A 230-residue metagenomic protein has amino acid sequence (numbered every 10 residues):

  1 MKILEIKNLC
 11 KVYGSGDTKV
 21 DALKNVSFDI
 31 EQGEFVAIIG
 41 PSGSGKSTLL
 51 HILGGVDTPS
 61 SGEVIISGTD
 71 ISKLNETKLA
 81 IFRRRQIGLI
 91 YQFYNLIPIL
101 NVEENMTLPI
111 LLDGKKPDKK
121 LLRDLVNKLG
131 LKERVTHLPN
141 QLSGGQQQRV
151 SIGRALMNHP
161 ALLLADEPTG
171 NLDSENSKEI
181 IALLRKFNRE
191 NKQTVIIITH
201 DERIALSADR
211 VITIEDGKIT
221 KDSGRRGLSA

Functional and structural regions predicted by a protein language model:
K2-I214: ABC family nucleotide-binding domain
K218-A230: Conserved beta-strand-loop-alpha-helix hinge in the C-terminal portion of ABC ATPase nucleotide-binding domains
